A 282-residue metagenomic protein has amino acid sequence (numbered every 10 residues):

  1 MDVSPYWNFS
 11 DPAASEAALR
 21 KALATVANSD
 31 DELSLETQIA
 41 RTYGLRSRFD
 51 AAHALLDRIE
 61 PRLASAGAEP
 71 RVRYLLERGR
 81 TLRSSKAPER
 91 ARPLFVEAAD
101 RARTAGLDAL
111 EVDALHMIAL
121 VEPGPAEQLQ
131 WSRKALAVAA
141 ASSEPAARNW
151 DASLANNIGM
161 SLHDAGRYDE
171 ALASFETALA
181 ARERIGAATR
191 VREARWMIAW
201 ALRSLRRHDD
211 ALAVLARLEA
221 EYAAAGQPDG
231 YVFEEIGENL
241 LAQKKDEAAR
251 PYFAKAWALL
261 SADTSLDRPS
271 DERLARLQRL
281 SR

Functional and structural regions predicted by a protein language model:
M1-Q38: N-terminal leader/linker segments that initiate helical-solenoid repeat arrays
S4-N8, S34-R48, V72-K86, L110-P125 (+4 more regions): Tandem amphipathic alpha-helical repeat scaffolds
L23-A24, D57-A64, V96-R103, L107 (+4 more regions): Amphipathic alpha-helical segments of tetratricopeptide repeats
T189-D209, L215-L218, A223-A224: Alpha-helical adaptor scaffolds
A262-R282: Terminal, low-structured helical/coil segments at or just beyond the last alpha-helical repeat
